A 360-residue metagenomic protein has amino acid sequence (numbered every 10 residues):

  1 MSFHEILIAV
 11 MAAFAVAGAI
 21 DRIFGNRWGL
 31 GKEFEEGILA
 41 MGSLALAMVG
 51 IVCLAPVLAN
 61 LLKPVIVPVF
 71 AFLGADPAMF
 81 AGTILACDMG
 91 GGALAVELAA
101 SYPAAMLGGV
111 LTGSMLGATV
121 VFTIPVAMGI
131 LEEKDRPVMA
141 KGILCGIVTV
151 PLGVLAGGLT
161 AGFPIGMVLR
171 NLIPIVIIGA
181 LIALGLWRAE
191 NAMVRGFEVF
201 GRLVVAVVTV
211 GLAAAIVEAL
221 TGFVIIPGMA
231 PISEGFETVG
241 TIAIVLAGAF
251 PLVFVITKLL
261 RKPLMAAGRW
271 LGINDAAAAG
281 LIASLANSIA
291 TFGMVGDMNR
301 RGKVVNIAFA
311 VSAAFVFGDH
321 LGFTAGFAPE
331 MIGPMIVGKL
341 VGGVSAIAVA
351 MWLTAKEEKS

Functional and structural regions predicted by a protein language model:
M1-G50, L107-L116, V121-G248, I256 (+1 more regions): Signature of multi-pass transmembrane helix bundles
K32-A40, V67-F72, E234, K262-I273: Short amphipathic alpha-helical coupling elements at transmembrane boundaries
V52, P56, F250, F254-L264: Transmembrane alpha-helix/helix-exit interface in multi-pass inner-membrane proteins
C53-L61, L94-Y102, L159-A161, L220-V224: Transmembrane alpha-helix boundary signature
L58-M79: Interfacial/capping segments of alpha-helical transmembrane domains
I66, L98-A99, A127, A156 (+3 more regions): Hydrophobic alpha-helical interface/terminus motif in multipass membrane transporters
L73-T149, N274-A328: Alpha-helical membrane segments and immediately flanking helix-loop junctions that form or couple to the substrate/ion
A249, P263-R269, A276-L281, A286: Intrinsically disordered, low-complexity segments enriched in Gly and acidic/Ser/Thr residues that form flexible
